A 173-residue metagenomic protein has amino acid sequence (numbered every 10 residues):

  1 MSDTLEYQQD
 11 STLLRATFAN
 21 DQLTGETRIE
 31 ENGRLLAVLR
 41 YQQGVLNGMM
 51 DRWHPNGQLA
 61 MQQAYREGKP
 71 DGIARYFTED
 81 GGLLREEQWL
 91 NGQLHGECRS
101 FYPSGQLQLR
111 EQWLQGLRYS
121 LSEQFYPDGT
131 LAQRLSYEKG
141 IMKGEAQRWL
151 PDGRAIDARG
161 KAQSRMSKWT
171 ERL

Functional and structural regions predicted by a protein language model:
M1-L173: Glycine/tyrosine- and acidic-biased, solvent-exposed loop/turn segments at the edges of beta-strands
